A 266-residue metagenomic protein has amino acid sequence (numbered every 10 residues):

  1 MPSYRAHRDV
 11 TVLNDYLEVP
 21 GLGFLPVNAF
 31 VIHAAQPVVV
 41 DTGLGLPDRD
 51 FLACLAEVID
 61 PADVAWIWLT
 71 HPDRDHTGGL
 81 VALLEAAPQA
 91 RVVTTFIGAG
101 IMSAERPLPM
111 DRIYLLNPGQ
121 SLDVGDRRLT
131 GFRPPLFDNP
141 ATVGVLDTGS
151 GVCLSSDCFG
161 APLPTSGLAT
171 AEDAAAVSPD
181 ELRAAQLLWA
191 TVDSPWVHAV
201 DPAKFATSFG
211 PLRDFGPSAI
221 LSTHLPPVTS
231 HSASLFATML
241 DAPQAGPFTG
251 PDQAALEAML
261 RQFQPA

Functional and structural regions predicted by a protein language model:
M1-E57, G144-D147, G151-S156: Conserved beta-strand hairpin/beta-sheet module of binuclear metal-dependent hydrolase folds, prominently
R5, R91-T142, V200, K204-T207: Metallo-beta-lactamase
D15-G21, G43-G45, W68-H71, L129-P135 (+1 more regions): Short, flexible loop segments at the rims of nucleotide/cofactor-binding pockets, characterized by
L44-G45, R74, G160, P227: Short, glycine/acidic-enriched loop or turn micro-motifs at the edges of active sites
P47-V93: Active-site metal-binding motif and surrounding structural segment of the metallo-beta-lactamase
P109-I113, E172, T238-L240: Short, hinge-like loop/turn segments at secondary-structure boundaries
L136-S222, P226-H231, D241-A242, M259: Metallo-beta-lactamase
T229-A266: C-terminal regulatory/interaction regions
